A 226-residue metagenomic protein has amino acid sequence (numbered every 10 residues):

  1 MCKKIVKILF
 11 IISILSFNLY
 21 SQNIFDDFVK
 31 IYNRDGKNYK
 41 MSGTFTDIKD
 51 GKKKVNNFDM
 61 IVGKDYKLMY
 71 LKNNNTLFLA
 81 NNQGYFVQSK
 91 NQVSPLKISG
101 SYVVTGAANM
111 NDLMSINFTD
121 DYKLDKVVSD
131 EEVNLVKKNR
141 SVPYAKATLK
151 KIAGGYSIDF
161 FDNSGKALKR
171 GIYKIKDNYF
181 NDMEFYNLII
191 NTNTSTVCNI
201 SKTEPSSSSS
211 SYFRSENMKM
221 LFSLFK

Functional and structural regions predicted by a protein language model:
K3-I11: Sec-dependent signal peptide recognition, specifically the positively charged N-region followed immediately by
F17-S21: Sec/Tat signal peptide C-region and signal peptidase I cleavage site
Q22-K37, T44, N81-K146, F213-K226: Flexible, processing/modification-adjacent segments and terminal tails in exported/periplasmic/extracellular proteins
I24, G63-K64, N73-N82, Y122-V127 (+2 more regions): Intrinsically disordered terminal and processing segments
I24-V62, Y66-L71: Start-of-domain marker
M41, K67-L71, Y85-S89, P95-K97 (+3 more regions): Short hydrophobic/aromatic-rich beta-strand segments that constitute the beta-sheet cores of beta-sandwich/beta-barrel
K49-G51, K90-N91, S164, I189: Solvent-exposed strand-loop boundary residues in beta-sheet-rich modules
S129-R214: Gly/Pro-enriched, hydrophobic low-complexity segments that function as extracytoplasmic propeptides/linkers
